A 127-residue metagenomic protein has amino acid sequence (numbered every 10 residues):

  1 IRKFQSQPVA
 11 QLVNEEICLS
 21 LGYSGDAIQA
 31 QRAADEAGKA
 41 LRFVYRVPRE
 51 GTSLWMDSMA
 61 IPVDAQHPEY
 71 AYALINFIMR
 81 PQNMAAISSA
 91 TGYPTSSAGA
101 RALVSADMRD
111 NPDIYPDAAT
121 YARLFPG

Functional and structural regions predicted by a protein language model:
I1-P48: Ligand-binding pocket segment of bilobal, Venus flytrap-like solute-binding proteins
S24-I28, E50-T52, Q66, R80-Q82: Solvent-exposed loop/turn segments at secondary-structure junctions within structured extracellular/periplasmic domains
A37-E50, S89-A100: Repeat-unit-sized solenoid/scaffold elements
A40-Q66: Flexible, solvent-exposed loop/hinge segments that line or gate ligand/substrate-binding clefts
D57-A122: Mature extracytoplasmic/periplasmic domains
L124-G127: Structural signal for terminal/edge beta-strands and the immediately following C-terminal loop/tail that closes
